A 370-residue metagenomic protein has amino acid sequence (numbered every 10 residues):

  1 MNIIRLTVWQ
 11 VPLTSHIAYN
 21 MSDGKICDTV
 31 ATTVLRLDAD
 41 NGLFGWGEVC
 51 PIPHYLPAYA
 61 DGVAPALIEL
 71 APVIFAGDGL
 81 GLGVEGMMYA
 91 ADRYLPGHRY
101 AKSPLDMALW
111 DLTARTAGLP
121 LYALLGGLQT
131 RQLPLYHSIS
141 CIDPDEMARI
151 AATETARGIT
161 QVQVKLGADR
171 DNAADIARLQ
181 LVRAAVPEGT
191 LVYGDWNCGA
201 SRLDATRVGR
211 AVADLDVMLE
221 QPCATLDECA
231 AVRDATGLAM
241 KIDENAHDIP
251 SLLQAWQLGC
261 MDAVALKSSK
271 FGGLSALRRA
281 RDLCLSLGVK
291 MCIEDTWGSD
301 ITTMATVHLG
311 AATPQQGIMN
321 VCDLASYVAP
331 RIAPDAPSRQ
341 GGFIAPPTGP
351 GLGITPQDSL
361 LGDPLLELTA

Functional and structural regions predicted by a protein language model:
M1-F44, C50-P57, A325-P330: Structured beta-strand/loop patches that form or line metal/cofactor-binding pockets in enzymes
I3, L35, G42, L105 (+9 more regions): Conserved, mostly hydrophobic/aromatic
I3-R5, D38-T116: Metal- or metallocofactor-binding catalytic centers and their adjacent structured scaffolds across diverse enzyme
G45-G47, R131-I139, T160-V164, V192-W196 (+5 more regions): Hydrophobic faces of well-ordered beta-strands that scaffold small-molecule active sites in alpha/beta enzyme cores
Y100-S140: Glycine-rich, aromatic-flanked loop segments that form ligand/cofactor-binding clefts across common enzyme folds
A123-T236: Metal-dependent enolase-superfamily TIM-barrel catalytic cores that perform enediolate-based chemistry
A224-A239, H247-F343: Shared catalytic-loop signature of beta/alpha-barrel
A329-A370: C-terminal extensions of enzymes
